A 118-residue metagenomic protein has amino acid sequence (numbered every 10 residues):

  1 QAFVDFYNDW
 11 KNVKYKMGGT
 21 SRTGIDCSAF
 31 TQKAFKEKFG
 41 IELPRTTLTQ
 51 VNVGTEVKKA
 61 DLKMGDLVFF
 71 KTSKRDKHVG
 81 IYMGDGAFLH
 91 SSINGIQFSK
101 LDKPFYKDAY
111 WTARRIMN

Functional and structural regions predicted by a protein language model:
Q1-K14, I116-N118: Intrinsically disordered, low-complexity, Pro/Ser/Thr/Asn/Gly/Ala-rich spacer/linker segments adjacent to signal
V13-M64: Catalytic cysteine-centered active-site loop
I41, V57, D76, M83-N118: Aromatic- and glycine-rich peptidoglycan recognition patches
G65-D66, G86: Structural motif
